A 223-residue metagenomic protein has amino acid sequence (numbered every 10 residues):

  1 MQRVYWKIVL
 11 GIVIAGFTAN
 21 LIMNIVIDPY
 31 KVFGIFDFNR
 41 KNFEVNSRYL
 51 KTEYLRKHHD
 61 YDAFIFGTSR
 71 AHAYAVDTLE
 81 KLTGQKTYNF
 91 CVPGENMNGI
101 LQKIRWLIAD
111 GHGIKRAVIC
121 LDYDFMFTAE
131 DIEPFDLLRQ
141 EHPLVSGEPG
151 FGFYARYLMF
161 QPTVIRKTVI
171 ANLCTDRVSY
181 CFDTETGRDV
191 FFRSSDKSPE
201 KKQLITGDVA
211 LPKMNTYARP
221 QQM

Functional and structural regions predicted by a protein language model:
M1-K7: Positively charged n-region of N-terminal signal peptides that target proteins for export
K7-V26: Hydrophobic membrane-insertion alpha-helices, especially the h-region of bacterial N-terminal signal peptides
V13-T18, F36-F43, G67-R70: Short acidic/polar alpha-helix capping motifs at helix-coil junctions
V26-R48: Alpha-helical transmembrane signal-anchor/signal-peptide segments
N39-E44, I65, P93-N96, Q222: Short, flexible loop segments at the rims of nucleotide/cofactor-binding pockets, characterized by
N42-G67: Short extracytoplasmic
D60, F66-Y157: Membrane-embedded segments
L121, P134-M223: Secreted/periplasmic serine-hydrolase-like ester/acetyl group-modifying domain
